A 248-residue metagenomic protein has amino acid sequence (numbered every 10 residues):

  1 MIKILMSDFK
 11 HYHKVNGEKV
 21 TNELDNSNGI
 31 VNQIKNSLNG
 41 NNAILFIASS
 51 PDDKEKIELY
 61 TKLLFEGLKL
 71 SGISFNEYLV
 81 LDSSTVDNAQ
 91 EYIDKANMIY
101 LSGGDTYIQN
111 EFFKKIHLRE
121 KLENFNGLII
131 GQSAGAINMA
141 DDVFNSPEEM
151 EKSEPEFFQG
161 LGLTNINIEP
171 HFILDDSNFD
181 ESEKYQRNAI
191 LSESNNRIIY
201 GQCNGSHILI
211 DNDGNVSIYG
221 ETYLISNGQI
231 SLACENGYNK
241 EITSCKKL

Functional and structural regions predicted by a protein language model:
M1-G40, E55, N145-L248: C-terminal and late-domain segments of enzyme folds
M1-M98: N-terminal beta1-alpha1 cap of cysteine-dependent amidohydrolase-like domains
N41, A96, F125-N126, T164: Short, well-ordered alpha-helix to beta-strand connector turns
S50, G104-T106, G135: Short glycine-rich anion-binding loops that position phosphate/pyrophosphate groups of nucleotides and phosphorylated
Y92-K95, K115-G127: Catalytic-core regions built around general acid/base machinery
Y100-S102, L122-D142: Catalytic nucleophile loop
T106-K115, F179: Glycine/threonine-rich flexible loop motifs
